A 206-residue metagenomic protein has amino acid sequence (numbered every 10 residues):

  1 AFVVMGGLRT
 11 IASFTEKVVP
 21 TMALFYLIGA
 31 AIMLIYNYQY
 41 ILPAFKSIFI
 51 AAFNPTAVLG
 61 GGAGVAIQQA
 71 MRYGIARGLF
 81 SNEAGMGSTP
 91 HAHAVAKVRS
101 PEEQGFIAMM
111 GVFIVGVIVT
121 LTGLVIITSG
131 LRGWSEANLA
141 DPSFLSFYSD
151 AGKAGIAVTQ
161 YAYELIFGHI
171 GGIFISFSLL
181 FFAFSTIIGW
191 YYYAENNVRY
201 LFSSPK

Functional and structural regions predicted by a protein language model:
A1, M109, T159-I175, R199-P205: Transmembrane-helix boundary/entry motifs in multi-pass membrane transporters
A1-F49, E195, R199: Membrane-interface loop-to-helix entry segments
A1-M5, A23-I35, V119-T128, I175-T186: Hydrophobic core segments of alpha-helical transmembrane domains in multi-pass membrane transport and ion-translocation
F25, V58-S81, G116-L121, L165-F181: Select transmembrane alpha-helical segments in multipass membrane proteins
A30-S47, L59-G62, V95-A96, M110-G155: Extracellular/periplasmic helix-exit of transmembrane alpha-helices
G87-A96, I126, Y192-N196: Re-entrant/interfacial helical elements at transmembrane boundaries that shape and gate the permeation pathway
V98-F113, S204-K206: Membrane-interface alpha-helices at helix entry/exit sites of multi-pass transporters
S176-K206: C-terminal membrane-solvent junction of multi-pass transporters and transport-like membrane proteins
